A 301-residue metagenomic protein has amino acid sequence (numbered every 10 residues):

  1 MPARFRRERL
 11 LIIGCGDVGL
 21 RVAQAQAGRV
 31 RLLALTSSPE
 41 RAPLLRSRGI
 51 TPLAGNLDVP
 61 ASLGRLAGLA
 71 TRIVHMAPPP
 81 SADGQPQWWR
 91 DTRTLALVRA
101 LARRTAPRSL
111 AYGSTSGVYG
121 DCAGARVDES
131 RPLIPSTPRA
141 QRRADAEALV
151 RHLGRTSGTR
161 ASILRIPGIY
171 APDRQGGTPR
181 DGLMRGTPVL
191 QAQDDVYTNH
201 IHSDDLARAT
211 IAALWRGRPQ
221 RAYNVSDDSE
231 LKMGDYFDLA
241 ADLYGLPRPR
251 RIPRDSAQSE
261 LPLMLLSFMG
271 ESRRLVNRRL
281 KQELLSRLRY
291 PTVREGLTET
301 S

Functional and structural regions predicted by a protein language model:
G19-L20: N-terminal Rossmann-fold NAD(P) dinucleotide-binding loop
T51-P60, L266-S301: C-terminal amphipathic/interface module of NAD(P)-dependent oxidoreductases and related NAD-binding regulators
G68-A111: NAD(P)-cofactor binding segment of oxidoreductase domains
L95-P138: Conserved Rossmann-fold NAD(P)-dependent oxidoreductase catalytic core, especially the SDR/UDP-sugar
A123-I163: Catalytic helix-loop patch of NAD(P)-dependent Rossmann-fold dehydrogenases
A144, S157, I169-D181, G186 (+2 more regions): Glycine/proline-rich active-site loop of Rossmann-fold NAD(P)-dependent oxidoreductases
D181-I201: A conserved pocket-lining segment of Rossmann-fold NAD(P)-dependent short-chain dehydrogenase/reductase
A207-L265: Mid/C-terminal beta-alpha module of Rossmann-like enzyme folds, strongest in SDR-family dehydrogenases/epimerases
